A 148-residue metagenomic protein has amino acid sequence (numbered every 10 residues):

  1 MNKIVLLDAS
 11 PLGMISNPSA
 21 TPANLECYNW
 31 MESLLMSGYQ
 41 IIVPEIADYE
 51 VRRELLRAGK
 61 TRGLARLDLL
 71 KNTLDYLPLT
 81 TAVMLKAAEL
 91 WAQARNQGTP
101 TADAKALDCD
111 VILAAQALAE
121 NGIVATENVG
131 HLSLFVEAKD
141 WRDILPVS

Functional and structural regions predicted by a protein language model:
M1-V43, R53-L69: Short, well-structured N-terminal submotif of metal-dependent ribonuclease cores
N2-I4, S33, A114-S148: Acidic, PIN/NYN-like endoribonuclease modules and their adjacent C-terminal/linker elements
P11, A47, V83, L113 (+1 more regions): Alpha-helix capping/helix-boundary segments
M14-I15, Y49-R53, L132-F135: Short catalytic/ligand-binding loop motif for oxyanion handling, primarily in non-cytosolic enzymes, centered on
N24-M31, L67-L70, T101-A115: Glycine-rich, flexible loop segments associated with nucleotide phosphate handling
Q40, T73-D75, E137: Conserved beta-strand segments of alpha/beta enzyme cores
D75-I123: Active-site neighborhoods of divalent-metal-dependent phosphate/nucleic-acid chemistry enzymes
